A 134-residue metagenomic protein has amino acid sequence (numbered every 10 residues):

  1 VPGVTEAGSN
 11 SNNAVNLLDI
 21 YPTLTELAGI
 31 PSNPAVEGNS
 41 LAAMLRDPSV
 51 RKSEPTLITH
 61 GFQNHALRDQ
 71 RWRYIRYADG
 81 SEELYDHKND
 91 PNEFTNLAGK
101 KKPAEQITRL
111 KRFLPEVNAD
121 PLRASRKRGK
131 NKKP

Functional and structural regions predicted by a protein language model:
V1: Thiolate-centered catalytic microenvironments shared by cysteine-dependent enzyme domains
E6, N16-H87, N92, E105-Q106 (+1 more regions): C-terminal cap/loop subdomain of S1 sulfatases and analogous C-terminal strand-loop tails that border
G8-S11: Electron-transfer interface patches adjacent to heme c in soluble/periplasmic c-type cytochromes and di-/multiheme
N92-K102: Active-site-proximal N-terminal segment of extracellular/periplasmic enzymes that hydrolyze or transfer
